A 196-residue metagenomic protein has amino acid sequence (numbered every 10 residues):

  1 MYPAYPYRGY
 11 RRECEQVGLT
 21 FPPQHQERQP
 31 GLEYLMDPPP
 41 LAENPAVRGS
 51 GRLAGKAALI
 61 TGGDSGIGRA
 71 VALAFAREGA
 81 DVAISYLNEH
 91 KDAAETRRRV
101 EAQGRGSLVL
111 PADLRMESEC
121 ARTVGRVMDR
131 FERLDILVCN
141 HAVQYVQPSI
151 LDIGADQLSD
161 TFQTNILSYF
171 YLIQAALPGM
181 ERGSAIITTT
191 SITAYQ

Functional and structural regions predicted by a protein language model:
M1-A54, G183: Non-catalytic terminal and boundary segments that flank Rossmann-like NAD(P)-dependent oxidoreductase
P6, T20-F21, M116, A121 (+1 more regions): Conserved mid-core segment of classical short-chain dehydrogenase/reductases
G51-A83: Canonical Rossmann dinucleotide-binding motif of NAD(H)/NADP(H)-dependent dehydrogenases/reductases, specifically
T61, L134-A142, N165, T188: Rossmann-fold scaffold of SDR-type NAD(P)-dependent oxidoreductases
L73-A74, G125, D129, T164-S184 (+1 more regions): Amphipathic alpha-helical dimer-interface segment in Rossmann-like NAD(P)H-dependent oxidoreductases
A80-E95: Conserved glycine-rich Rossmann-like NAD(P)H-binding loop of the short-chain dehydrogenase/reductase
A142-V143, A185-Q196: Catalytic loop of short-chain dehydrogenase/reductase
L151-F170, I187: Catalytic Tyr-X3-Lys loop
